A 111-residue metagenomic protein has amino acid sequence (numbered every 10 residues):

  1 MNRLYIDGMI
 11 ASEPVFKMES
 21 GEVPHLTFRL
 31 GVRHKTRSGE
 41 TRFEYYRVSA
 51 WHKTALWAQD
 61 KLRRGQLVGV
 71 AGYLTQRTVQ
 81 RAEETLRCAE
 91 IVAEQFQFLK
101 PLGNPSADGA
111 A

Functional and structural regions predicted by a protein language model:
M1-A111: Single-stranded nucleic acid-binding surfaces, predominantly the OB-fold ssDNA-binding core
